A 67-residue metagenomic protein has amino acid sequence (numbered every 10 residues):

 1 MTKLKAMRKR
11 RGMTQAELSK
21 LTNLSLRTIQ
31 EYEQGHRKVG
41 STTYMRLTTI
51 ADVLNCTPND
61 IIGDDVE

Functional and structural regions predicted by a protein language model:
T2, L26, Y44-L47: Short alpha-helical elements of helix-turn-helix
K3-L21: Short basic helix-loop element that most often maps to the first helix and adjoining turn of HTH DNA-binding modules
L4, L18, I29-Y32, I61: Conserved hydrophobic/aromatic packing and binding residues within compact polymer-binding modules
G12, G40-Y44: Non-catalytic, surface-exposed connector residues within folded enzymatic/regulatory domains
L24-V39: Recognition helix of helix-turn-helix/homeodomain-like DNA-binding domains that insert into the DNA major groove
Y44-D60: DNA major-groove recognition helix of helix-turn-helix/homeodomain DNA-binding modules
D60-E67: Short amphipathic recognition helices of helix-turn-helix/homeodomain-type DNA-binding modules
